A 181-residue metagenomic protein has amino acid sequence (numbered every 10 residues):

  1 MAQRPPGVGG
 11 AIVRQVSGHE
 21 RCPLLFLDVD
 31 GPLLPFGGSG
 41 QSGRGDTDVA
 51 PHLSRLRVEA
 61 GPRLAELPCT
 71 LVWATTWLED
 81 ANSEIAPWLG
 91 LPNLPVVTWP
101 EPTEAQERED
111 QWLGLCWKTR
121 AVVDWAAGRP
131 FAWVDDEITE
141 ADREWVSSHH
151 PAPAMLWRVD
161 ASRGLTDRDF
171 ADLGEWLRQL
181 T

Functional and structural regions predicted by a protein language model:
G7-G10: Residue-identity detector for glycine
R14-R108, R178: Alpha-helical substrate-recognition element adjacent to the catalytic core
E84-T181: C-terminal cap/substrate-recognition subdomain and adjoining C-terminal extension of metal-dependent phosphatase-like
